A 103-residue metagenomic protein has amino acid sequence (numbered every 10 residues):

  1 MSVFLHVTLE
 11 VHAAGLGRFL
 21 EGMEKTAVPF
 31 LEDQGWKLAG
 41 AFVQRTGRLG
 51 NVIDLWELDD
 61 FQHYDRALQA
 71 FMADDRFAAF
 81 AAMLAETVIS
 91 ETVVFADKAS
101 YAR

Functional and structural regions predicted by a protein language model:
M1, A14, L58-D75, S100-R103: Glyoxalase I/VOC metalloenzyme domain signal
V3-T8, F19, L31, V52-L58: Short, structured motif recognition centered on aromatic/hydrophobic residues
F4, Q34-I53, A78-R103: Glycine-rich beta-strand-turn "strand-cap" elements at beta-sheet edges
E10-H12: Solvent-exposed strand-to-loop "edge" motifs in beta-rich extracellular domains
G15-A41, M72: Short amphipathic alpha-helical segments
M23, L68, A81: Short, flexible helix/strand-to-coil boundary loops that buttress conserved ligand/catalytic motifs in alpha/beta
